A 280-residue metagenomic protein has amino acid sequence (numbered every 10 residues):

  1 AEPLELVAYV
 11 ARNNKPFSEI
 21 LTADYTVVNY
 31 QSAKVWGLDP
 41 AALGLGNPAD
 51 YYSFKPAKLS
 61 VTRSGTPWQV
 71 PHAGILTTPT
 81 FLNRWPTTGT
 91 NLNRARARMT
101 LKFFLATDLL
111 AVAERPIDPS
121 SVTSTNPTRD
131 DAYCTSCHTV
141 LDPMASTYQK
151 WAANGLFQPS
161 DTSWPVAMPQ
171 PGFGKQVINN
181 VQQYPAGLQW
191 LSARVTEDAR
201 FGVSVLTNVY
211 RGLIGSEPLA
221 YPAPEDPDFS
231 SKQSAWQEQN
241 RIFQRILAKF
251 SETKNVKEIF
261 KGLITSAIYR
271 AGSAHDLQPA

Functional and structural regions predicted by a protein language model:
A1-A280: Active-site substrate-binding loop specific to GH73 endo-beta-N-acetylglucosaminidase modules in bacterial autolysins
